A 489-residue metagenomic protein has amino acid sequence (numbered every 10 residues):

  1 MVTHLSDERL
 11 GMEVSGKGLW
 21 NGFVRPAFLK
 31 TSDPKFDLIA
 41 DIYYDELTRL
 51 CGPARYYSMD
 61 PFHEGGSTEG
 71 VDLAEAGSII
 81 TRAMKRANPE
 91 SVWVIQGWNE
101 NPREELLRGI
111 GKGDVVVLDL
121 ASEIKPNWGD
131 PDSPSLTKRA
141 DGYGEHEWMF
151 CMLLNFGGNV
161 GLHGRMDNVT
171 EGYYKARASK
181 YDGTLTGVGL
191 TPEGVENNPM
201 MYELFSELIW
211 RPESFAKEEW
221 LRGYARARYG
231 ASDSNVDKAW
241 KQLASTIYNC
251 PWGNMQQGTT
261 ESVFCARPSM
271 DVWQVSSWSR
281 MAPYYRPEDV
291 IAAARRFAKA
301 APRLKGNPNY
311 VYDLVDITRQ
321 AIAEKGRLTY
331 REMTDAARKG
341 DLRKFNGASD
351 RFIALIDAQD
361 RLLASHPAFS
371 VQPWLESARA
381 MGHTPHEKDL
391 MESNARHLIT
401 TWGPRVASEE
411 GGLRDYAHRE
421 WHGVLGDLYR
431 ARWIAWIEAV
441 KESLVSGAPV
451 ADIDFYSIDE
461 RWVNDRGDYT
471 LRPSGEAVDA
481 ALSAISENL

Functional and structural regions predicted by a protein language model:
M1-E261, C265-P287, I291, R338-I353 (+2 more regions): Catalytic-core regions of glycoside hydrolase
V263-C265, Y310-T334, S349-I353, E376: Amphipathic alpha-helical protein-interaction segments enriched in hydrophobic
R280-K305, V315-R338: C-terminal substrate/ligand-recognition segments
A298-A301, R319, T334, D350-I353 (+2 more regions): C-terminal amphipathic alpha-helical "assembly" element that mediates oligomerization/partner interfaces or acts as
A301-L314, L362-S377: Short, solvent-exposed, charged loop/turn and helix-capping segments that join or cap alpha-helices on peripheral
D316-R319, A323, L342, R419 (+1 more regions): Amphipathic alpha-helical coiled-coil segments with heptad-repeat character
W421-L489: Extended, compositionally biased alpha-helical segments that mediate assembly or anchoring
